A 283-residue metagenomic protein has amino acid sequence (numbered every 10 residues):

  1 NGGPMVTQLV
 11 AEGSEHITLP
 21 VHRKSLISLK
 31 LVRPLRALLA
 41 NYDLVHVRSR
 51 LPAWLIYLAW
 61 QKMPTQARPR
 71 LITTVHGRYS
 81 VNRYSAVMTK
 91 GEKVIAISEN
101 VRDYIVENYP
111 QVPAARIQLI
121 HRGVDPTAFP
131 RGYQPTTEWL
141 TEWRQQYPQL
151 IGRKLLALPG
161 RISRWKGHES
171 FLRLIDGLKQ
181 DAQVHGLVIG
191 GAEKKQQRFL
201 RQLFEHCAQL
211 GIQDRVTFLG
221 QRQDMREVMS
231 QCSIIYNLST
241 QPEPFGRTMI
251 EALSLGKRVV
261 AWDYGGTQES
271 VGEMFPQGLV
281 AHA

Functional and structural regions predicted by a protein language model:
N1-I27, R116: N-terminal strand-loop element at the rim of the active site of nucleotide-sugar-dependent glycosyltransferases
N1-P4, P159, H185-R201: Glycosyltransferase donor-sugar binding loop
V47-W54, V75: Short His-centered aromatic/hydrophobic patch
T65-E99: A conserved, positively charged/aromatic
K154, L158-K179, R198: A conserved mid-protein helix/loop that constitutes part of the nucleotide-sugar donor-binding site
K195-L200, Q213-R222, V228: Active-site donor-binding acidic/aromatic loop of nucleotide-activated sugar and phosphosugar transferases involved
R258-A261: Short hydrophobic beta-strand element within catalytic cores of glycosyltransferases and related nucleotide-activated
Q268-A283: Change "using UDP/GDP/dTDP sugars" to "using nucleotide sugars
